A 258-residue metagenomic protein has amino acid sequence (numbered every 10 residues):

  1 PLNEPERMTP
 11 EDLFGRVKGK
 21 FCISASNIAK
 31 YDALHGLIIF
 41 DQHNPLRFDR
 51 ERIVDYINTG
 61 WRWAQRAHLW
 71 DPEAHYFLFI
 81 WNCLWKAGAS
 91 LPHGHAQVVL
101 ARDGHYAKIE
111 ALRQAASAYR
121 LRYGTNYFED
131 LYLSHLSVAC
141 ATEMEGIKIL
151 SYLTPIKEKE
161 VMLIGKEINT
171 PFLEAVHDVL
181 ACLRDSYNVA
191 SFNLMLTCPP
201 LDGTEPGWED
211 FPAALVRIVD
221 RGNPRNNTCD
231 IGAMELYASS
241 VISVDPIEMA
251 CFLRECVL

Functional and structural regions predicted by a protein language model:
P1-H93, V99-E174, D178-L258: Active-site microenvironments that recognize anionic phosphate/pyrophosphate groups
